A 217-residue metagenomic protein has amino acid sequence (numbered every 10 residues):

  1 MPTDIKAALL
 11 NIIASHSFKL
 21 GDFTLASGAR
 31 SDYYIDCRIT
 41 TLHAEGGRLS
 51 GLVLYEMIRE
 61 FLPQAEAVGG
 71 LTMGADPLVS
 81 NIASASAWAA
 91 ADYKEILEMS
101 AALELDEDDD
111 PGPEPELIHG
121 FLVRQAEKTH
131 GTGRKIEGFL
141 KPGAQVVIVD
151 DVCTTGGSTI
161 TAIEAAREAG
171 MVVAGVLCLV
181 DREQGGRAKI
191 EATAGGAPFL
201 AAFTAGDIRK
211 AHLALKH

Functional and structural regions predicted by a protein language model:
M1-Q64: Active-site-facing substrate-recognition patch
P2-I12, E164-H217: PRPP-dependent phosphoribosyltransferase catalytic core
E56, E60, S80, S84 (+3 more regions): Short, well-ordered alpha-helices that flank and scaffold nucleotide-derived cofactor binding pockets
P63-T72, L177-C178: Short glycine-rich phosphate-binding loop at a beta-alpha junction
E66, A144, A174: Conserved acidic residues
M73, V79-V147, G157-I160, L213: Short, glycine/charge-rich flexible loops or terminal/linker lids adjacent to PRPP-binding catalytic cores
